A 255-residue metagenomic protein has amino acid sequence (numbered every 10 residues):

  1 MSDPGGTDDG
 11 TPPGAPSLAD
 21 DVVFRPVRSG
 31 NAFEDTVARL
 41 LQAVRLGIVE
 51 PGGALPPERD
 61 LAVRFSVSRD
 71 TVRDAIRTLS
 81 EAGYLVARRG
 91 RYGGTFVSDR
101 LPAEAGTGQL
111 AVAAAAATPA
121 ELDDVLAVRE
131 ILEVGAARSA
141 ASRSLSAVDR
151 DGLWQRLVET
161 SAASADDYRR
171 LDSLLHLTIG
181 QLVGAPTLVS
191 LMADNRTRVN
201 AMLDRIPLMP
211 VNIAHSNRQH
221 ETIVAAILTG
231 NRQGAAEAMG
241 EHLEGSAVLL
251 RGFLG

Functional and structural regions predicted by a protein language model:
M1-I131: Short linear motifs at protein or domain termini
N31, D166, V211-A214: Short helix-capping and inter-helix turn/linker motifs at the boundaries of alpha-helical repeat units
V125-R205, S216-T222, G234-E244: Conserved amphipathic alpha-helical segments that form helical-bundle/coiled-coil interaction surfaces
E244-G255: Short, charge-rich amphipathic alpha-helical segments embedded in non-transmembrane helical bundles/solenoids
